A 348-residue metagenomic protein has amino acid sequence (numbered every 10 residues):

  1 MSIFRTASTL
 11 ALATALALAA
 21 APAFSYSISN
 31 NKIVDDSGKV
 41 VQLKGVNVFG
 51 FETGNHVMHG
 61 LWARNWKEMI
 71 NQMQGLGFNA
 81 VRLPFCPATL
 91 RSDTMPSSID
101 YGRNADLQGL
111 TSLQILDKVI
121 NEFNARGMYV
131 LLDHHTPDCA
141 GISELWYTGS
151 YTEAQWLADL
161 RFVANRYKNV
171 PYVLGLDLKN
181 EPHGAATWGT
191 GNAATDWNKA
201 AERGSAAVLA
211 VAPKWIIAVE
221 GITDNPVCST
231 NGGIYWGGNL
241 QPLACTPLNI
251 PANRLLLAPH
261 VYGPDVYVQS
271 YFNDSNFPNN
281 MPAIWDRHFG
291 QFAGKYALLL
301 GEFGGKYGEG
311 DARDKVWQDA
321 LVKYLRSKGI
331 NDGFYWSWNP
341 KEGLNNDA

Functional and structural regions predicted by a protein language model:
M1-A11: Bacterial N-terminal signal peptides that target proteins for export
A11-A19: Bacterial N-terminal signal peptides
A23-A80, D93-D106: N-terminal carbohydrate-binding accessory modules
V40-G50, N79-F85, T89, Y129-T136 (+5 more regions): Structural recognition of the beta-strand scaffold that forms the well-ordered cores of secreted hydrolase catalytic
T53-G60, T89-T111, D138-Y151, G184-T190 (+2 more regions): Surface-exposed, active-site-proximal loop segments in enzymatic domains
W62, Y147-G149, A154-G175, K179-N331: Extracellular glycoside hydrolase catalytic/binding regions
R64-A88, R287-F292, K328-D332: Catalytic domains of carbohydrate-active enzymes, especially glycoside hydrolases
I330-A348: Aromatic/acidic polysaccharide-binding cleft in carbohydrate-active enzymes
